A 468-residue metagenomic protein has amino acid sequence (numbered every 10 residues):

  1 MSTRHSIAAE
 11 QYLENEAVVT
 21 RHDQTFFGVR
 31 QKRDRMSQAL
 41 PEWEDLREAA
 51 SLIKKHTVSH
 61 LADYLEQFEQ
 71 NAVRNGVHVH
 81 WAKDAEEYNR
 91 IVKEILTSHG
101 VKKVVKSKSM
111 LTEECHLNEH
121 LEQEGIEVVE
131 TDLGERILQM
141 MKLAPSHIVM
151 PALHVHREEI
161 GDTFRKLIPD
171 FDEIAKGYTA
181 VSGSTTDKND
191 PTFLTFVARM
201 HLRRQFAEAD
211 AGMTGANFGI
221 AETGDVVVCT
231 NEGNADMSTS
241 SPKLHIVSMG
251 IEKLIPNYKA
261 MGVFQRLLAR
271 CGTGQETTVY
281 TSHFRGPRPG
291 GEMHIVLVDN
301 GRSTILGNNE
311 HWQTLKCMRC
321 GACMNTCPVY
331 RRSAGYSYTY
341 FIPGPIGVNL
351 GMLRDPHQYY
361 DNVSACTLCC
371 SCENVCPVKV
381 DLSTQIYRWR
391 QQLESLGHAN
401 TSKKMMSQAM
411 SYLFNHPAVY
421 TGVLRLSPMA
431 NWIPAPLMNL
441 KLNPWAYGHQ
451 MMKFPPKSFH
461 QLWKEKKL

Functional and structural regions predicted by a protein language model:
M1, H5-Q11, N15-V29, A39 (+1 more regions): Intrinsic disorder at enzyme termini
M1-E310: The feature marks the mature, well-folded catalytic cores of soluble enzymes
D84, C323, D381-L382: Helix N-cap / loop-to-helix initiation motif
N118, K259-G262, R266, G321 (+3 more regions): Predominant activation on well-ordered alpha-helical scaffold segments within soluble catalytic domains
R288-T314, Y330-A435, N439: Ferredoxin-type iron-sulfur electron-transfer modules in oxidoreductases and energy-metabolism complexes
C317: Short Cys/His-rich zinc-binding micro-motifs
C320-M324, C369: Extended amphipathic alpha-helical segments enriched in small hydrophobics
